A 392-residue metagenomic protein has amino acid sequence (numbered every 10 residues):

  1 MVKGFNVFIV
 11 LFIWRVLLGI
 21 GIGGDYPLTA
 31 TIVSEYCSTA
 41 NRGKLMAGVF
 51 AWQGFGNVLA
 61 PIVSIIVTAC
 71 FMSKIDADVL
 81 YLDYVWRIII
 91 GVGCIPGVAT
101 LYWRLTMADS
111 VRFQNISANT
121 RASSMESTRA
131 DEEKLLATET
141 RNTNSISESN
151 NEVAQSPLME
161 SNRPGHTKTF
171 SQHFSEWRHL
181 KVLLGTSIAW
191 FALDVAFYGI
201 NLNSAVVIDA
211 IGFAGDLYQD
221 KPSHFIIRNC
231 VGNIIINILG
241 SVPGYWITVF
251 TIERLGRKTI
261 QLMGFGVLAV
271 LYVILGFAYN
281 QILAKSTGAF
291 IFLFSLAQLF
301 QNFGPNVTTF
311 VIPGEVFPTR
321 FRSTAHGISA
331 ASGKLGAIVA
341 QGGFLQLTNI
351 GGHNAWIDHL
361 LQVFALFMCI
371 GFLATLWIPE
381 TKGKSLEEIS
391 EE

Functional and structural regions predicted by a protein language model:
M1-E392: Transmembrane-helix signature of 12-pass secondary carriers
